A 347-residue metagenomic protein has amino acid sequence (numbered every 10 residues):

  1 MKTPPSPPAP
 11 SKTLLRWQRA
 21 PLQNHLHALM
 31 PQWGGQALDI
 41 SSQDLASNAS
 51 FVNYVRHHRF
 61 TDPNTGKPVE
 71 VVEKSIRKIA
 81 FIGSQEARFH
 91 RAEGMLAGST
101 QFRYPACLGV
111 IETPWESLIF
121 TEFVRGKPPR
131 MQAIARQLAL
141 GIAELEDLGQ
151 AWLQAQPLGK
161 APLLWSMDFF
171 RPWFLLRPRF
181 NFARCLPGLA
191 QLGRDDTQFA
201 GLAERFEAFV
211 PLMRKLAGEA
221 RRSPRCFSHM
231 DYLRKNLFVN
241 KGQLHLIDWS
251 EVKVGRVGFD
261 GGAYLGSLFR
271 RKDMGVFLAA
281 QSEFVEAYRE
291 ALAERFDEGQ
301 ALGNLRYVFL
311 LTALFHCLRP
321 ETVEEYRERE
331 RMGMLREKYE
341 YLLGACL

Functional and structural regions predicted by a protein language model:
K2-S42: Juxta-kinase regulatory segment immediately upstream of eukaryotic protein kinase catalytic domains
W33-S42, F89-E93, N181, V210-R222: Short Pro/Gly-enriched beta-strand edge/turn motifs at strand-loop
A46-T65, L212-F259: Active-site acidic catalytic loop and adjacent metal/ATP-binding pocket of ATP-dependent phosphoryl transfer enzymes
P63-L164: ATP-binding pocket architecture of kinase catalytic cores
K160-L216: Active-site catalytic-loop/activation-segment of kinase and kinase-like phosphoryl-transfer enzymes
G258-R295, F309-E337: Active-site activation/catalytic loop segments of kinase-like enzymes and analogous catalytic loops in related
A293-L305: Acidic, serine/threonine- and proline-rich low-complexity regulatory regions
M334-L347: Membrane-interface aromatic/basic loop that binds lipid-linked glycans or pyrophosphate carriers, typified by
